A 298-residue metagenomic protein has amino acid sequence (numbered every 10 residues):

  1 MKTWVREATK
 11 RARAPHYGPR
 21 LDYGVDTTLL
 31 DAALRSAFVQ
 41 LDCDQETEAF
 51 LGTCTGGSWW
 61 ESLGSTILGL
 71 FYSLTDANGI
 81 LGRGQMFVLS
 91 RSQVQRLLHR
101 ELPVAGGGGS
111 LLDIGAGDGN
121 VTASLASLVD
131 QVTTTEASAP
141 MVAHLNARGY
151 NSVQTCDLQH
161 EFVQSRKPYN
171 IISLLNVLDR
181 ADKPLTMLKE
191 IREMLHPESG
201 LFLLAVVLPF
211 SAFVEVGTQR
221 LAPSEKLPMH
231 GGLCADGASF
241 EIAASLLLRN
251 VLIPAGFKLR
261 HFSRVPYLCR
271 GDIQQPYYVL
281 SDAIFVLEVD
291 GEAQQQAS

Functional and structural regions predicted by a protein language model:
M1-G107, N120, V206, V214-S298: N-terminal accessory regions of S-adenosyl-L-methionine
G107-G117: Conserved class I S-adenosyl-L-methionine
D118-H160: Class I SAM-dependent methyltransferase SAM/SAH-binding core
H160-R166: Short conserved loop adjoining the S-adenosyl-L-methionine
S173: A conserved beta-strand element that flanks and buttresses the S-adenosyl-L-methionine
N176-R180: A short His-aromatic
L185-E198: A short glycine-rich, Lys/Arg-flanked "PGG" loop and its adjoining helix->strand segment in the class I
S199-L208: Conserved beta-strand signature within the Rossmann-like core of class I S-adenosyl-L-methionine
